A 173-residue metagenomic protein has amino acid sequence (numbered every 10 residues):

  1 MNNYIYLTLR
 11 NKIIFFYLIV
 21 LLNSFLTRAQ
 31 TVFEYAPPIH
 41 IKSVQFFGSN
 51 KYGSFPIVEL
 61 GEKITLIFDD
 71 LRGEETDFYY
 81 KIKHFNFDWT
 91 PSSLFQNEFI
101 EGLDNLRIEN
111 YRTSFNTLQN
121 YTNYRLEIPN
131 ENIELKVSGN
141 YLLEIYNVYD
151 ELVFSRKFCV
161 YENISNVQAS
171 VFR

Functional and structural regions predicted by a protein language model:
M1-T31: Bacterial Sec-dependent N-terminal signal peptides
T31, G53, S92-Q96: Secondary-structure boundary/capping micro-motif
P38-H84, R173: Contiguous beta-strand segments within globular domains
E74-G102: Extended low-complexity, serine/threonine- and proline-enriched intrinsically disordered segments
F87-W89, N132-E134, Y146-F154: Short acidic/polar inter-strand loop motif in beta-rich domains
I100-Y121: Extended, solvent-exposed segments with strong compositional bias
L118-Y146: Ligand-binding face of N-terminal immunoglobulin V-set domains in extracellular IgSF glycoproteins
V160-R173: Low-complexity, Pro/Ser/Thr- and charge-rich linker/hinge segments at domain boundaries
